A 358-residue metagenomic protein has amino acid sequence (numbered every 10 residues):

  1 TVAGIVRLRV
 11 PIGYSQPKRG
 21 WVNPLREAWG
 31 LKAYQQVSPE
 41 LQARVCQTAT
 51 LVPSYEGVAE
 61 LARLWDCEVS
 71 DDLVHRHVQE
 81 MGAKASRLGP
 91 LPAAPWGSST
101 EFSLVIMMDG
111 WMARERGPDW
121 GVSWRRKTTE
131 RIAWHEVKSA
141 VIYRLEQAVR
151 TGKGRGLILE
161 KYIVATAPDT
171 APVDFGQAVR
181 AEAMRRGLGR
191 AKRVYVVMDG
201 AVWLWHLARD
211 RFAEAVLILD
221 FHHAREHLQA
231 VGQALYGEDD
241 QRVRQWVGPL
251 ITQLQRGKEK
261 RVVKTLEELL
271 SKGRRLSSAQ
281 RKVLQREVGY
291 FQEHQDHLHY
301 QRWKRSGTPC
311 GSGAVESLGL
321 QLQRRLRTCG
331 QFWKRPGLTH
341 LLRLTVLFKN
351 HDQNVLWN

Functional and structural regions predicted by a protein language model:
T1-V10: N-terminal juxtadomain amphipathic helix that follows a signal peptide/anchor or precedes a small N-terminal auxiliary
I12-N358: Catalytic center-proximal scaffold of phosphoryl-transfer enzymes
